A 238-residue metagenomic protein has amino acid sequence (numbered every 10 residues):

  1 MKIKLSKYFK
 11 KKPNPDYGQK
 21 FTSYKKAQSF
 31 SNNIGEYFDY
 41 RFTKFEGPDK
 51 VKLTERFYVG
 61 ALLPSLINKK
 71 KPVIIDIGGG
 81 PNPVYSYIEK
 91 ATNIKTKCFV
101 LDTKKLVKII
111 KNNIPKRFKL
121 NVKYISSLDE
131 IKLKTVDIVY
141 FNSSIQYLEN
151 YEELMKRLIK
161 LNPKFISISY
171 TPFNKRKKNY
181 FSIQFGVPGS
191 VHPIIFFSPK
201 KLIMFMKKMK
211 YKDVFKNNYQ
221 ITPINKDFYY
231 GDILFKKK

Functional and structural regions predicted by a protein language model:
M1-V73, I94, P188-G189, P193 (+4 more regions): N-terminal accessory regions of S-adenosyl-L-methionine
G78: Conserved S-adenosyl-L-methionine
P81-N121: Class I SAM-dependent methyltransferase SAM/SAH-binding core
I131-I138: A short acidic, Gly/Pro-enriched loop at the edge of an enzyme's catalytic core that lines a small-molecule cofactor
I138-Y151: A short SAM/SAH-binding and catalytic strip from SAM-dependent methyltransferases
R157-L158: Class I S-adenosylmethionine-dependent transferase superfamily signal
N162-K175: Conserved beta-strand signature within the Rossmann-like core of class I S-adenosyl-L-methionine
F173-P193: Short, glycine-/aromatic-enriched active-site segment of Class I SAM-dependent methyltransferases
